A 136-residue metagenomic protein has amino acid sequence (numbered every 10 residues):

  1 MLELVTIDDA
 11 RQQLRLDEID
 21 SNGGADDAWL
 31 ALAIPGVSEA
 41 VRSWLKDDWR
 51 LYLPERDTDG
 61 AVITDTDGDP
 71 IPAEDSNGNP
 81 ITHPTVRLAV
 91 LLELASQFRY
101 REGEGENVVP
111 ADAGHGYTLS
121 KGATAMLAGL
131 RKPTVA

Functional and structural regions predicted by a protein language model:
M1-A136: Divalent metal-cofactor coordination and adjacent catalytic microenvironments
